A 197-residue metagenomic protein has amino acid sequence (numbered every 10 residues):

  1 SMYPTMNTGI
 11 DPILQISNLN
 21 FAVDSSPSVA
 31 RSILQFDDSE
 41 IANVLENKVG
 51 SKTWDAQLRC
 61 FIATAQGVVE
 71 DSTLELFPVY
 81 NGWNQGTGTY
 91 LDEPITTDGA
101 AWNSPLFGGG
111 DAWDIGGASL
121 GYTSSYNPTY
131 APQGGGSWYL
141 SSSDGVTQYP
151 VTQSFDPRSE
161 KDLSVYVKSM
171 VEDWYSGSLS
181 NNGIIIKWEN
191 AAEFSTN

Functional and structural regions predicted by a protein language model:
S1-N197: Secreted, disulfide-rich extracellular signaling modules
